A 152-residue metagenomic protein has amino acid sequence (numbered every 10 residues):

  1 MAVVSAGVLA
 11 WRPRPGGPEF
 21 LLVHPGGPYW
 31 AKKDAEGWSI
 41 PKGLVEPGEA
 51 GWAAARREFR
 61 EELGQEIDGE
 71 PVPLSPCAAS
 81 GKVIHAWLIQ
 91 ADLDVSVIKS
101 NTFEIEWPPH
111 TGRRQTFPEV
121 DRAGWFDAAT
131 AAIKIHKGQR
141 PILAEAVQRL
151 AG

Functional and structural regions predicted by a protein language model:
M1-S39, W87: N-terminal strand-loop-strand
V3, A35, I40, D68 (+2 more regions): Short connector loops at helix/strand junctions that flank enzyme active sites, especially segments positioning acidic
V4-A6, G69, F103: Short beta-strand or tight-loop elements that sit immediately N-terminal to catalytic metal-binding acidic residues
P15-G17, G27-W30, E46-P47, S80-V83 (+1 more regions): Short, charged/polar surface micro-motifs in flexible loops or helix N-caps
S39-L74, D127: The catalytic Nudix box helix
P76-G112, G124-F126, A146: Active-site-adjacent beta-strand/loop module that shapes the phosphate/pyrophosphate-binding cleft
Q115-D121: Non-DNA-binding regulatory cores of transcription-related proteins, predominantly C-terminal effector-binding
A128-G152: Charged phosphate-binding loop/patch that engages nucleotide di/tri-phosphates or the phosphate backbone of nucleic
